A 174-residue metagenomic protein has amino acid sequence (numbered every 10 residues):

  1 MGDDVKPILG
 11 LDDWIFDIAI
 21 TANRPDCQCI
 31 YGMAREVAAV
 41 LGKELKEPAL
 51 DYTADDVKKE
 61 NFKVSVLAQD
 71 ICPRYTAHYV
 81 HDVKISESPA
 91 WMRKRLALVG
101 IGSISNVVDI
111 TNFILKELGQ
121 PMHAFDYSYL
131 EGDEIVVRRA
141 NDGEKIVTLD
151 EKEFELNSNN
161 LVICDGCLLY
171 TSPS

Functional and structural regions predicted by a protein language model:
M1-S172: RNA/tRNA-interacting regions in translation and RNA-turnover enzymes
